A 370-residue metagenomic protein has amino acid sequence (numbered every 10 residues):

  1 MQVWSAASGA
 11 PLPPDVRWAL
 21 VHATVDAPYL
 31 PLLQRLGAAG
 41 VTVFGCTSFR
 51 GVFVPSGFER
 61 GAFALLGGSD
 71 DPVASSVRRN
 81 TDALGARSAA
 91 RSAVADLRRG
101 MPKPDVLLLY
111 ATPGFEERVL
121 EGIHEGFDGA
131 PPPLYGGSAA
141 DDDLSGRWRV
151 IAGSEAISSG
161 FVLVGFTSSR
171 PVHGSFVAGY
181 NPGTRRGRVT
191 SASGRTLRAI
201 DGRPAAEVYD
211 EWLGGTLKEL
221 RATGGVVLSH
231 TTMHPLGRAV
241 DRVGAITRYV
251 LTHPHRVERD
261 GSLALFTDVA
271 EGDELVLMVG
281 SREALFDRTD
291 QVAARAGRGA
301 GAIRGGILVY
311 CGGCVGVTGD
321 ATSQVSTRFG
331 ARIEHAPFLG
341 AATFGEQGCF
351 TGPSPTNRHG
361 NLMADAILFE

Functional and structural regions predicted by a protein language model:
M1-T42, C46-G319, S323-A336, A341-E370: Small-residue-enriched flexible segments
